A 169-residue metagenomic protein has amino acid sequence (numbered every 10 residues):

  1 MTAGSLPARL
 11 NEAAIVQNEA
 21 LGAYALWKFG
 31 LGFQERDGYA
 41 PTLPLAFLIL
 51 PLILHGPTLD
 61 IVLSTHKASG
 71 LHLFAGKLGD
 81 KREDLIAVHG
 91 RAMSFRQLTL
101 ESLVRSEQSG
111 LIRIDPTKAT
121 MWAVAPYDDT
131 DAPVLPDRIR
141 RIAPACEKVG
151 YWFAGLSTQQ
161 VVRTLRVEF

Functional and structural regions predicted by a protein language model:
M1-G4, F169: Intrinsically disordered, low-complexity and often Lys/Arg-enriched segments
A3-H55: Long, hydrophobic N-terminal alpha-helical segment
F29-F33, L52-G56, S106, F153-L156 (+1 more regions): Generic structural signal for hydrophobic core residues of well-folded globular domains
P41-G79: A glycine-rich, hydrophobic loop/mini-helix early in the fold
D84-R96: Short helix-coil junctions and helix-kink-helix linkers
T99-R113: Basic amphipathic alpha-helical segments that dock to polyanions
A119-V124: Minor-groove-contacting beta-hairpin "wing" of winged helix-turn-helix DNA-binding domains
Y127-F169: Glycine-rich, aromatic-bearing surface loops/beta-hairpins
